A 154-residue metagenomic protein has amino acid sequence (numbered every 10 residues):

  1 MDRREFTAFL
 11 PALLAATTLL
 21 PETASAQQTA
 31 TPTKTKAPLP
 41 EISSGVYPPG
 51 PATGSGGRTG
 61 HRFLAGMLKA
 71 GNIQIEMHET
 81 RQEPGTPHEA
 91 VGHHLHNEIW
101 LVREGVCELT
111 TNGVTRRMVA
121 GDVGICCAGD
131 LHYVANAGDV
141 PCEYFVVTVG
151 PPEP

Functional and structural regions predicted by a protein language model:
D2-E5, L13-Q74, E83, P154: A short, N-terminal "cap"/entry segment at the start of jelly-roll beta-barrel domains of the cupin/DSBH fold
E76-H94: Conserved short histidine dyad/triad with adjacent acidic residue
M77-R81, I99, V123-I125, V146: Conserved hydrophobic/aromatic beta-strand scaffold that supports enzyme active sites
R81-Q82, H94-E108: Short, conserved beta-strand element in jelly-roll/cupin
P87-E89, E108, G124, A128-V134: Histidine-centered metal-chelating micro-motifs
V114-A128: Short acidic-glycine-tyrosine-enriched beta hairpin
A128-E153: Ligand-binding loop in jelly-roll beta-barrel domains
